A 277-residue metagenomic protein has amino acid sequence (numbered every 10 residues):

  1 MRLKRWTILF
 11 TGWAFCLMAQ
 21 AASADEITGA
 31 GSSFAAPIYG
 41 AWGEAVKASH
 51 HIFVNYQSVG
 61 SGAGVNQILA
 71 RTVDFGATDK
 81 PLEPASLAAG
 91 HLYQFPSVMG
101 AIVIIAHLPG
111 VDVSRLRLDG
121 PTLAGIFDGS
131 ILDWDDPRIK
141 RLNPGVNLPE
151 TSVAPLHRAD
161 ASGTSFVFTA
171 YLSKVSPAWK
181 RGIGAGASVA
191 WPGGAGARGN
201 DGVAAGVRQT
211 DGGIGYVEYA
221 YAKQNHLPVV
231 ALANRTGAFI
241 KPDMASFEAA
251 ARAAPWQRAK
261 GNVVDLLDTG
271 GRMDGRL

Functional and structural regions predicted by a protein language model:
M1-R5: N-terminal secretory signal peptides that target proteins for export/translocation
T7-M18: Bacterial N-terminal signal peptides
S23-L277: Flexible loop/hinge segments at secondary-structure junctions
